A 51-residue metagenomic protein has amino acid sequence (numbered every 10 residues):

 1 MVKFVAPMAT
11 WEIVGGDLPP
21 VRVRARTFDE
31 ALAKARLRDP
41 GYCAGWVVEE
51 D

Functional and structural regions predicted by a protein language model:
M1-P19: Short aromatic-glycine-(Arg/Gly/Cys) micro-motifs in beta-strand/loop hairpins
V2, P20, L37-D51: Short, mixed-charge low-complexity intrinsically disordered segments
D17-F28: A short, exposed loop/beta-hairpin motif centered on an aromatic-Gly-Thr core
